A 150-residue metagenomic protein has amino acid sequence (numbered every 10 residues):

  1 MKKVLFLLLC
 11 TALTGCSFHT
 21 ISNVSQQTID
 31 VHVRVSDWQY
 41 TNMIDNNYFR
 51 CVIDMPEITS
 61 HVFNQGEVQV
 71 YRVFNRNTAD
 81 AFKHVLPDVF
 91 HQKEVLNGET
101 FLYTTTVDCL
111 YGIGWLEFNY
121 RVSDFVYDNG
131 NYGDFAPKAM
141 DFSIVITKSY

Functional and structural regions predicted by a protein language model:
M1-F6, G15-V35: Bacterial Sec-dependent N-terminal signal peptides
T11-A12: Repetitive helical segments and hydrophobic/amphipathic motifs
S25-Y150: First exposed extracellular module after export/assembly in secreted or surface-exposed proteins
